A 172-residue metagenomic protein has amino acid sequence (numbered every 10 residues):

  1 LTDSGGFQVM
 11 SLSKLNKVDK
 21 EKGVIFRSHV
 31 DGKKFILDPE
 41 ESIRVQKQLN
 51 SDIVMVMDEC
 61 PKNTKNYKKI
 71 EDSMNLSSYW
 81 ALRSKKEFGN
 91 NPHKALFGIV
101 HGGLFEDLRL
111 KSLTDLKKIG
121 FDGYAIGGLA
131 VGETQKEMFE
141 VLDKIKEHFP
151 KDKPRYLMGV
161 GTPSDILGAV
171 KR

Functional and structural regions predicted by a protein language model:
L1-N90: Non-catalytic, usually N-terminal nucleic-acid engagement modules in DNA/RNA processing proteins
N75, E87, N91-R172: Glycine-rich phosphate/ribose-binding loops and adjacent secondary-structure elements that form binding surfaces
